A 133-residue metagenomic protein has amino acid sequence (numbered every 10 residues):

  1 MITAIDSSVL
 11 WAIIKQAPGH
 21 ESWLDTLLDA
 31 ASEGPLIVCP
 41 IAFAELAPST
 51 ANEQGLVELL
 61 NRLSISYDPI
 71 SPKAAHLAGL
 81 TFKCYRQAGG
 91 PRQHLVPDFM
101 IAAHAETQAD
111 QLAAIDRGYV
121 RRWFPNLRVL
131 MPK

Functional and structural regions predicted by a protein language model:
M1-I2, A102-K133: Acidic, PIN/NYN-like endoribonuclease modules and their adjacent C-terminal/linker elements
M1-V38, A47-L59, L130-K133: Short, well-structured N-terminal submotif of metal-dependent ribonuclease cores
S7, P40, P97-F99, R117: Conserved glycosyltransferase catalytic-site signature
V9, A42-E45, A74, Y119: Short, well-ordered alpha-helical scaffold segment located in the soluble/lumenal catalytic or ligand-binding core
L24, F43, E53-L56, A75-G79 (+1 more regions): A general structural signal for well-ordered alpha-helical segments in protein cores
I37, S66-D68, A113, L130: General small-molecule cofactor/ligand-binding pocket signal
P40, P69-S71, D116, K133: Residues at the C-termini of beta-strands that transition into short coil/loop
S66-Q111: Active-site neighborhoods of divalent-metal-dependent phosphate/nucleic-acid chemistry enzymes
